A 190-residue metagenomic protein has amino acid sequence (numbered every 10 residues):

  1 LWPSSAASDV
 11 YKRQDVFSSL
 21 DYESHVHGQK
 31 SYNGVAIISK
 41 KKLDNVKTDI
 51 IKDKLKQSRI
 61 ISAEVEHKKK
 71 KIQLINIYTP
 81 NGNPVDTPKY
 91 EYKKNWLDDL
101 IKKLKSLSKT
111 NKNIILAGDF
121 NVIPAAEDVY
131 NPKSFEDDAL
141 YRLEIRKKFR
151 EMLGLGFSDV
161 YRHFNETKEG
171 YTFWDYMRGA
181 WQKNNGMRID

Functional and structural regions predicted by a protein language model:
L1-A7, Y11: Single conserved hydrophobic/aromatic residue that forms the stacking wall/gate of nucleotide- or nucleobase-binding
D9-P84: Structured beta-strand-rich core segments of catalytic domains in phosphoester-bond hydrolases
V16-E23, W96-I189: Metal-dependent phosphoesterases centered on the DNase I-like endonuclease/exonuclease/phosphatase
G34, I189-D190: Short, surface-exposed beta-edge/turn micro-motifs
I51, T79-L97, K133-D138: Surface-exposed cleft-lining segments at the edges of enzyme active sites
